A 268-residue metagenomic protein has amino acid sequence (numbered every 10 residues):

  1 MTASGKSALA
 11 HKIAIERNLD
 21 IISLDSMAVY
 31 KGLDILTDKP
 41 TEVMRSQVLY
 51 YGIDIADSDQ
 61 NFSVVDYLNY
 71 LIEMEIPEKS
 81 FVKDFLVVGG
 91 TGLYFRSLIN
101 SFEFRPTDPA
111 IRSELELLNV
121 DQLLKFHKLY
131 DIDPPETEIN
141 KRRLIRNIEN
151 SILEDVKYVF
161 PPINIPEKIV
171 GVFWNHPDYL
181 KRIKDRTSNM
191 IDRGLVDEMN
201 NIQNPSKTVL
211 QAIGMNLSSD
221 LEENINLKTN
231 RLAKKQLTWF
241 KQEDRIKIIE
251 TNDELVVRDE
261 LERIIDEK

Functional and structural regions predicted by a protein language model:
M1-K268: Phosphate/pyrophosphate-binding catalytic cores of soluble transferases and nucleic-acid-acting enzymes
